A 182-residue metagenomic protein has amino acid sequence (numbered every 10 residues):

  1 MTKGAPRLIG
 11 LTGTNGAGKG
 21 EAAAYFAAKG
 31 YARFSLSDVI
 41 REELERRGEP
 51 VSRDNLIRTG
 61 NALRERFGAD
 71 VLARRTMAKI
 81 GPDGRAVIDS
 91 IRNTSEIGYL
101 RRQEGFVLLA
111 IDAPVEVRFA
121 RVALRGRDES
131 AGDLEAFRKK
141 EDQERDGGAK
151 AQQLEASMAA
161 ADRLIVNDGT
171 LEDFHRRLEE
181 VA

Functional and structural regions predicted by a protein language model:
M1-R7: Extreme N-terminal, non-catalytic leader segments that precede Walker-type/kinase nucleotide-binding cores
T14, F26: P-loop (Walker A) phosphate-binding loop of NTP-binding proteins
A17: ATP-binding Walker
G20: Walker A/P-loop
A32-R102, E129-S130, L134-R138: ATP-dependent small-molecule kinase phosphotransfer cores that center on conserved nucleotide phosphate-binding segments
D70, R125-R177, V181: Small-molecule kinase domains that catalyze NTP-dependent phosphoryl transfer to phosphate-bearing small molecules
D89-S90, L100-G132, I165: Conserved phosphate-donor/acceptor-positioning beta-strand/loop module used by diverse small-molecule
